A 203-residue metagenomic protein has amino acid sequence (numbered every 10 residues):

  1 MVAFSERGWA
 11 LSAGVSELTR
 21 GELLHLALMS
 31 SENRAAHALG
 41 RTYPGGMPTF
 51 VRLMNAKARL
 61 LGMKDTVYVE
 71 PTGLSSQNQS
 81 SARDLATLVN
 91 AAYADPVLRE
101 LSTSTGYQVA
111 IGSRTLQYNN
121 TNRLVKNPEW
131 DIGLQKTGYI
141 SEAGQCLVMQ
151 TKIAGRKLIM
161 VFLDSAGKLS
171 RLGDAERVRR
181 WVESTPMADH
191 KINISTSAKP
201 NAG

Functional and structural regions predicted by a protein language model:
M1-R83, A92-P96: Active-site-adjacent loops and short helices of periplasmic peptidoglycan-processing enzymes
M63-V67, G73-G203: Domain-terminus/edge residues, biased toward the C-terminal soluble/receptor-binding domains of extracytoplasmic
